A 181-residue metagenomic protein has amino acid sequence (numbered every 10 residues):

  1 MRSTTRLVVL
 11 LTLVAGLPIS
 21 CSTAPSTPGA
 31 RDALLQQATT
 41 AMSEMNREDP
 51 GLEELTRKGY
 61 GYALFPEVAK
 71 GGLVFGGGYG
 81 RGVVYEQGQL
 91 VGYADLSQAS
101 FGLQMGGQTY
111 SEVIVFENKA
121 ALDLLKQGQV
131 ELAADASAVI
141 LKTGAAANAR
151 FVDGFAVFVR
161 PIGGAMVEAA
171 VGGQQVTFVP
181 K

Functional and structural regions predicted by a protein language model:
M1-V9: Bacterial N-terminal signal peptides that target proteins for export
V9-A15: Hydrophobic helical h-region of N-terminal Sec-dependent signal peptides in bacterial secretory/periplasmic proteins
L17-S20: C-terminal motif of bacterial Sec signal peptides marking the signal peptidase cleavage site
S22-K181: Small-residue-enriched, tightly packed secondary-structure blocks
